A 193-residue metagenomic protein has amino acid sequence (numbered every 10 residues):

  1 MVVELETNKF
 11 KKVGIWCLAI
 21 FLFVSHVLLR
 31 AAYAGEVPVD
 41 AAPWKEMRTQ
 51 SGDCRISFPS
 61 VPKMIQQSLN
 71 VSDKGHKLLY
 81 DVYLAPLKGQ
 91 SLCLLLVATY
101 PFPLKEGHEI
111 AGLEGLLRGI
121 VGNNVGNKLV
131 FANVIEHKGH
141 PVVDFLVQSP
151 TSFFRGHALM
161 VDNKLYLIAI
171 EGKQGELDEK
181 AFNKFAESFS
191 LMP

Functional and structural regions predicted by a protein language model:
E4-I20, S25: Bacterial N-terminal signal peptides that target proteins for export
L29-E36: Boundary at the C-terminal end of the N-terminal hydrophobic targeting segment
W44-R55, E176: Short aromatic-glycine motifs in intrinsically disordered, low-complexity regions
Q50, S60-M64, E109-L129, K164-P193: Surface-exposed amphipathic alpha-helical segments
S51-D53, K88-S91, S149-T151, N163: Glycine-centered tight beta-turn/hairpin loop motif at sheet-sheet or coil-to-beta transitions
S57-L84, L116-M160: Signature of long, low-cysteine stretches enriched in small and polar/charged residues
Y80-G112, L167-I168: A short acidic-to-branched-hydrophobic micro-motif
P101-P103, S152-F153, G172-E176: Solvent-exposed loop/turn segments at secondary-structure junctions within structured extracellular/periplasmic domains
